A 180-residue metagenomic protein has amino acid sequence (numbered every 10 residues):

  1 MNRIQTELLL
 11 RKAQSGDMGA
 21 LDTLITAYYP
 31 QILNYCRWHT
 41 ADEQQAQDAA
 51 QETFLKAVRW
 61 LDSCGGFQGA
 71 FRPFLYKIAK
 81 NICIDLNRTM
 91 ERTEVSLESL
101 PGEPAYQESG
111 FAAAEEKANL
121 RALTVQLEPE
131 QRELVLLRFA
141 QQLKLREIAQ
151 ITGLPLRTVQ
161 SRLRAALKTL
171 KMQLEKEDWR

Functional and structural regions predicted by a protein language model:
M1-Q31, W38, K117, A122-V125 (+3 more regions): N-terminal module of bacterial RNA polymerase sigma factors
R3, D85, R92-A122: Internal acidic/polar
Q14-S15, E52-A70, T89-E91: Sigma70-family region 2
L33, E43-W60: Conserved RNAP core-binding helix
D48-L55, G69-N81: Structural recognition of an alpha-helix C-terminal capping motif at a helix-to-coil junction
T53, I78, L134-V135, I148-A149 (+1 more regions): Hydrophobic positions on the alpha-helical face of helix-turn-helix-like DNA-binding modules
D62-G66, K77-L97: Arg/Lys-rich amphipathic alpha helix in sigma70-family domain 2
I84, Q131, A140, R146-W179: DNA-recognition helix of helix-turn-helix
